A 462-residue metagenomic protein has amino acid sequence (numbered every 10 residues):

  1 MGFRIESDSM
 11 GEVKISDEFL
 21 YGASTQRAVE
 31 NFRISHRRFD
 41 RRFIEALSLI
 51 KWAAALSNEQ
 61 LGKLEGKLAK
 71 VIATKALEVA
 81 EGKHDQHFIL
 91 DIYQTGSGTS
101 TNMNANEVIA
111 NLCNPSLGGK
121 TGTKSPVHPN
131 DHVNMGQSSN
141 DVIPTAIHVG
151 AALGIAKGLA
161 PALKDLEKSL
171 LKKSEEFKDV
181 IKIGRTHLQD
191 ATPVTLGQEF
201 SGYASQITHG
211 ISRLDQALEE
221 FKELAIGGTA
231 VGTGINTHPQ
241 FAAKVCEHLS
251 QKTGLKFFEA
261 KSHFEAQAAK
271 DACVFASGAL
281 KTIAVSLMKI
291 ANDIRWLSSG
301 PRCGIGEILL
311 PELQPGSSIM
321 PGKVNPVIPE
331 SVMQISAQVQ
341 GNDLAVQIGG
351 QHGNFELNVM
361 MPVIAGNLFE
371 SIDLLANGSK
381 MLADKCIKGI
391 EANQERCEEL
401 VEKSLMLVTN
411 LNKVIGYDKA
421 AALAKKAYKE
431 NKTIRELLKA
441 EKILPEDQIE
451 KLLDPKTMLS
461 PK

Functional and structural regions predicted by a protein language model:
M1-K462: Conserved, well-structured ligand/cofactor-binding cores
